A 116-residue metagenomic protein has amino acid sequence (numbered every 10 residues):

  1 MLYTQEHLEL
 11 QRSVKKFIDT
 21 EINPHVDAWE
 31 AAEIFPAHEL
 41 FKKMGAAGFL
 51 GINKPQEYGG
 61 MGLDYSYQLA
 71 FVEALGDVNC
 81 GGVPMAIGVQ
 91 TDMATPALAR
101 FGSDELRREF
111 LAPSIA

Functional and structural regions predicted by a protein language model:
M1-E6: Intrinsic disorder at enzyme termini
L10: Mature N-terminal segment immediately following signal peptide/propeptide cleavage in secreted/periplasmic
V14-K15: Short amphipathic alpha-helical coiled-coil/interface segments
N23-A116: Glycine-rich flavin
